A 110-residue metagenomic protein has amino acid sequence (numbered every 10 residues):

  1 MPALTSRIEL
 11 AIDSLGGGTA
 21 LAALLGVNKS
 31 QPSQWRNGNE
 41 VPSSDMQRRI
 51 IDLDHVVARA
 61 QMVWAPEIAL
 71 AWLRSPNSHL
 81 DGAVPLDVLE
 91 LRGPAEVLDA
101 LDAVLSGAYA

Functional and structural regions predicted by a protein language model:
M1-A110: Non-transmembrane "mature" sequence context
